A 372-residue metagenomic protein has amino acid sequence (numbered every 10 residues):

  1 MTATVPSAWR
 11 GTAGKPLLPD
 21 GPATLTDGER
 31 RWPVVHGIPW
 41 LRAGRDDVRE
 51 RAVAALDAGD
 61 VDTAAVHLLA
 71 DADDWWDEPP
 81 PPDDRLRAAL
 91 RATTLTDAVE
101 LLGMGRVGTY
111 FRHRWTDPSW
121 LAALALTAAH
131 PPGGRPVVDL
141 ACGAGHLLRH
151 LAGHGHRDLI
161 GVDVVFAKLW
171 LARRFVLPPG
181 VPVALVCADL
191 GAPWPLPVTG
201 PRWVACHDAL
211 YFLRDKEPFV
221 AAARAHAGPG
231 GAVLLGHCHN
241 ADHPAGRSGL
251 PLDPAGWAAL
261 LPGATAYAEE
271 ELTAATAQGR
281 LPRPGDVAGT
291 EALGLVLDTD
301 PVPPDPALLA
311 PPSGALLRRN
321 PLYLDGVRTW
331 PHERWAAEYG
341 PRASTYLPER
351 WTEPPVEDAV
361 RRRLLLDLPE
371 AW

Functional and structural regions predicted by a protein language model:
H113-G133: Conserved alpha-helix/loop element of class I SAM-dependent methyltransferases that forms part of the SAM/SAH-binding
G134-G143: Conserved class I S-adenosyl-L-methionine
A144-P193: Class I SAM-dependent methyltransferase SAM/SAH-binding core
W194-V204: A short acidic, Gly/Pro-enriched loop at the edge of an enzyme's catalytic core that lines a small-molecule cofactor
W203-D215: A short SAM/SAH-binding and catalytic strip from SAM-dependent methyltransferases
E217-P229: A short glycine-rich, Lys/Arg-flanked "PGG" loop and its adjoining helix->strand segment in the class I
L234-G256: Conserved class I S-adenosyl-L-methionine
L295-W372: C-terminal lobe and adjacent flexible extensions of AdoMet/dcAdoMet transferase-like proteins
